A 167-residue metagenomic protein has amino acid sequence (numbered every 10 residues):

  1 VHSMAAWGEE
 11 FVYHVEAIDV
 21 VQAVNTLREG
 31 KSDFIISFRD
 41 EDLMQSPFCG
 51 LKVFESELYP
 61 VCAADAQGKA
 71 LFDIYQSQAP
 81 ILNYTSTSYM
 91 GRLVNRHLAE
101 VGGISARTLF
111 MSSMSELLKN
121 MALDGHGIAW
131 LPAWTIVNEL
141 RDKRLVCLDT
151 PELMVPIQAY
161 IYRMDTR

Functional and structural regions predicted by a protein language model:
V1-D42: Central regulatory/effector-binding core of bacterial HTH transcription factors
D19-Q22, R28-K31, F38, A99-L148: Hydrophobic hinge/microswitch elements
F34-R39, C62-A63, Y84-T85: Short beta-strand elements of ligand-binding domains
L43-S56, E139-D149: Ligand-binding "clamshell"
F48-L51, E55-P60, A64-A66, A79 (+1 more regions): Small-molecule pocket liners
D65-I74, L153, T166-R167: Short helix-loop capping/hinge motifs at secondary-structure junctions, enriched in acidic/polar residues
G68, Q78-G102: Secondary-structure junction motif
L148-R167: A late-sequence structural motif
